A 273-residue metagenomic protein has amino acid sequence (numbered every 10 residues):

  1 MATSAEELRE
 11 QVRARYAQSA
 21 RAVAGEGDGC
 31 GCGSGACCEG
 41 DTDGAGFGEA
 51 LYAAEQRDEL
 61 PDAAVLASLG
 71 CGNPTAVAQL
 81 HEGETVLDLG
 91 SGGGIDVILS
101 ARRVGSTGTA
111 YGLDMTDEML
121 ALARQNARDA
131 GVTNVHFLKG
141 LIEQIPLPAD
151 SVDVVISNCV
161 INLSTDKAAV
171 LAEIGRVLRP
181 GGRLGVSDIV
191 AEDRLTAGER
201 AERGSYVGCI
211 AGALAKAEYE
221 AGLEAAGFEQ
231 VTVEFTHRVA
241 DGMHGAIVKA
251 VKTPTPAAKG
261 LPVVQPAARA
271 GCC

Functional and structural regions predicted by a protein language model:
C30, A36, D41-T85, D96-L99 (+1 more regions): Conserved alpha-helix/loop element of class I SAM-dependent methyltransferases that forms part of the SAM/SAH-binding
L66, C71-P74, H81-Q144, A169: Class I SAM-dependent methyltransferase SAM/SAH-binding core
V86, V155-I156: Hydrophobic beta-strand segment of the Class I
Q144-A149, T165: Short conserved loop adjoining the S-adenosyl-L-methionine
A168-R183: A short glycine-rich, Lys/Arg-flanked "PGG" loop and its adjoining helix->strand segment in the class I
A191-I210: Short, glycine-/aromatic-enriched active-site segment of Class I SAM-dependent methyltransferases
A211-A226: Short alpha-helix
A226-E229, F235-C272: Core SAM-dependent methyltransferase catalytic element
